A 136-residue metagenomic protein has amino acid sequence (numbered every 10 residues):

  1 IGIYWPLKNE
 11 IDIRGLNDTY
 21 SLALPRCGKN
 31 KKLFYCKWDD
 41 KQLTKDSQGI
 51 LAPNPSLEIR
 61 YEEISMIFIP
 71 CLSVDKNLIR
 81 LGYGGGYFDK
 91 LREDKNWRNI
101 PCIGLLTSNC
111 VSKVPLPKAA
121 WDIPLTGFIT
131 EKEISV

Functional and structural regions predicted by a protein language model:
I1-E63: N-terminal active-site beta-alpha-beta segment that forms phosphate/nucleotide-binding and substrate-recognition loops
I3, L22, F68, G84 (+1 more regions): Residue-level signal for inorganic ion chemistry
P6-N9, L72-K76: Short glycine-rich anion-binding loops that position phosphate/pyrophosphate groups of nucleotides and phosphorylated
P25, Y83, L105: Replace "coordinates the UDP/GDP/TDP-sugar" with "coordinates nucleotide-activated sugar donors
L51-P53, I69-S73: A structured binding-face within diverse protein domains that lines the active/interaction site
I59-I67, D75-I79, K90-V136: Surface-exposed, charge/polar-rich loops and edge strands
Y83-D89: Charged helix-capping and loop-helix junction motifs
